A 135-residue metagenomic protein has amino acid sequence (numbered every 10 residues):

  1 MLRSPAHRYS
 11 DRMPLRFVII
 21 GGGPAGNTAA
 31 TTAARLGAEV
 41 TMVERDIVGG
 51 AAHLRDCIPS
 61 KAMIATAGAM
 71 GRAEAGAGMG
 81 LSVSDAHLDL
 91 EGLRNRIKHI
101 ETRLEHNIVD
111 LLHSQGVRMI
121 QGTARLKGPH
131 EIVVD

Functional and structural regions predicted by a protein language model:
R3, Y9-S10: Short, positively charged and aromatic/hydrophobic N-terminal segments
D11-A25: Beta1/beta-strand and adjacent pyrophosphate-binding region of the FAD-binding site in flavoprotein oxidoreductases
P14, T31-A38, V43-D135: Glycine-rich flavin
T28: Short alpha-helical segment within the catalytic ATP-binding CA
